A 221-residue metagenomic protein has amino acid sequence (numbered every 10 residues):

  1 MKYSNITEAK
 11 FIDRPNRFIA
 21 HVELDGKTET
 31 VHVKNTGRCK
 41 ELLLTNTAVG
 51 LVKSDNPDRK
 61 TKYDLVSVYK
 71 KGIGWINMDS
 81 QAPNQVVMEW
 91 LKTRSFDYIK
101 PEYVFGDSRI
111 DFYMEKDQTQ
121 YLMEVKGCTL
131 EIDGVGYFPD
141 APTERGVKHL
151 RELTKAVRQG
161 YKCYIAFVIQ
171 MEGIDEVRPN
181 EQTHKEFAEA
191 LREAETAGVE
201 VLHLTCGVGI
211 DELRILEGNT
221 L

Functional and structural regions predicted by a protein language model:
A9, I110-D140, L153: Conserved catalytic cores of phosphodiester-cleaving nucleases, focusing on short active-site segments
D13, K53-D58: Short, charged beta-turn/beta-strand-edge "cap" motif at the junction between a beta-strand and an adjacent loop
N16-H21: Short aromatic-glycine-enriched beta-strand elements
G37-G50: Short nucleic-acid-contacting surface segments enriched for D/E, G, S/T with interspersed K/R
N56-G72, I215: OB-fold/S1-family single-stranded nucleic acid-binding modules
W90-G106: A short acidic/basic microdomain associated with nuclease active sites
G134-E144, T154-T183, T205: Nucleic-acid nuclease catalytic cores
Q170-L221: Domain-level recognition of nuclease-like catalytic cores that cleave nucleotide substrates
